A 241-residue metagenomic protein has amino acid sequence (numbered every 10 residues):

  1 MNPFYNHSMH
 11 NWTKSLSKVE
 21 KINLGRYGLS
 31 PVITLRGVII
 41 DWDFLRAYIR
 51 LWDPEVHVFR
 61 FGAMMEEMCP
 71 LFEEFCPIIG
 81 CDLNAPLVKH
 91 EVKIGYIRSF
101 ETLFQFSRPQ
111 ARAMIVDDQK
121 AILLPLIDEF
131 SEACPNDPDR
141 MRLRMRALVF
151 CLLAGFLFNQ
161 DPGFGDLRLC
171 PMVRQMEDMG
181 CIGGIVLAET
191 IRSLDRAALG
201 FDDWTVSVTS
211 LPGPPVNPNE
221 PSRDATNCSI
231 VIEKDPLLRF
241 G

Functional and structural regions predicted by a protein language model:
M1-F201: N-terminal leader regions that mediate targeting or early regulatory function
N2-Y5, M9, T205, S222 (+1 more regions): Compositionally biased, low-complexity segments enriched in small residues
I115-E132, N136, R140, L211-G241: Extended, charge-rich alpha-helical regions
D202-W204, P214: Extended alpha-helical, oligomerization-prone segments that build pores/tubes and scaffolds
